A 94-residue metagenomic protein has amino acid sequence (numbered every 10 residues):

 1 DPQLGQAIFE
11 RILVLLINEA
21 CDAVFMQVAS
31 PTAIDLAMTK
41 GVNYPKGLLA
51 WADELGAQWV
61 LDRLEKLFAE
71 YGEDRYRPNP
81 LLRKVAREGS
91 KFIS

Functional and structural regions predicted by a protein language model:
D1-S94: NAD(P)-dependent Rossmann-like dehydrogenase/reductase catalytic/cofactor-binding core
